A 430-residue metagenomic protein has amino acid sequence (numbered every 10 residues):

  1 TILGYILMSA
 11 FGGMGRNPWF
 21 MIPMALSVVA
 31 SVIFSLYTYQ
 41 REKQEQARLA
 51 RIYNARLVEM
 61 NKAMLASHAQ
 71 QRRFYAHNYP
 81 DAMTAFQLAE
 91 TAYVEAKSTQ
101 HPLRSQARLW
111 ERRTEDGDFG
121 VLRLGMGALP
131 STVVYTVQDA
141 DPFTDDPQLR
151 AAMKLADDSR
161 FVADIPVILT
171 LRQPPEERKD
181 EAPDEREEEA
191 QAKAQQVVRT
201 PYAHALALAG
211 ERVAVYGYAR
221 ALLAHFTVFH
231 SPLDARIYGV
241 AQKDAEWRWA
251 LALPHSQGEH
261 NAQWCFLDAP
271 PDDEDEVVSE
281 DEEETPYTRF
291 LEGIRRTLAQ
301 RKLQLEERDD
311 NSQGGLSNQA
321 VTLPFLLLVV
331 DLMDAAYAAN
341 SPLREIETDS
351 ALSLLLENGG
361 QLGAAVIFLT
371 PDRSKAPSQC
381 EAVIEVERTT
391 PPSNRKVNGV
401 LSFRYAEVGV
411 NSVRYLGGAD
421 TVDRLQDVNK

Functional and structural regions predicted by a protein language model:
T1-K430: Accessory regions of macromolecular translocation/handling assemblies
